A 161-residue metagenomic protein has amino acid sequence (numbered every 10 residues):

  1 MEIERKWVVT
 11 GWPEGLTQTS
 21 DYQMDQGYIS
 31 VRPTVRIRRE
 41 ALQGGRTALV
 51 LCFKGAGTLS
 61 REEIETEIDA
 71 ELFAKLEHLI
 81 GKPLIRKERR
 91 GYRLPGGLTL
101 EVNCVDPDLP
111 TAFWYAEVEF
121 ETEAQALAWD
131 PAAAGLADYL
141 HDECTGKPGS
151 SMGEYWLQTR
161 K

Functional and structural regions predicted by a protein language model:
M1-K161: Phosphate-end processing signature that detects enzymes handling 5′-triphosphorylated RNA and polyphosphate
